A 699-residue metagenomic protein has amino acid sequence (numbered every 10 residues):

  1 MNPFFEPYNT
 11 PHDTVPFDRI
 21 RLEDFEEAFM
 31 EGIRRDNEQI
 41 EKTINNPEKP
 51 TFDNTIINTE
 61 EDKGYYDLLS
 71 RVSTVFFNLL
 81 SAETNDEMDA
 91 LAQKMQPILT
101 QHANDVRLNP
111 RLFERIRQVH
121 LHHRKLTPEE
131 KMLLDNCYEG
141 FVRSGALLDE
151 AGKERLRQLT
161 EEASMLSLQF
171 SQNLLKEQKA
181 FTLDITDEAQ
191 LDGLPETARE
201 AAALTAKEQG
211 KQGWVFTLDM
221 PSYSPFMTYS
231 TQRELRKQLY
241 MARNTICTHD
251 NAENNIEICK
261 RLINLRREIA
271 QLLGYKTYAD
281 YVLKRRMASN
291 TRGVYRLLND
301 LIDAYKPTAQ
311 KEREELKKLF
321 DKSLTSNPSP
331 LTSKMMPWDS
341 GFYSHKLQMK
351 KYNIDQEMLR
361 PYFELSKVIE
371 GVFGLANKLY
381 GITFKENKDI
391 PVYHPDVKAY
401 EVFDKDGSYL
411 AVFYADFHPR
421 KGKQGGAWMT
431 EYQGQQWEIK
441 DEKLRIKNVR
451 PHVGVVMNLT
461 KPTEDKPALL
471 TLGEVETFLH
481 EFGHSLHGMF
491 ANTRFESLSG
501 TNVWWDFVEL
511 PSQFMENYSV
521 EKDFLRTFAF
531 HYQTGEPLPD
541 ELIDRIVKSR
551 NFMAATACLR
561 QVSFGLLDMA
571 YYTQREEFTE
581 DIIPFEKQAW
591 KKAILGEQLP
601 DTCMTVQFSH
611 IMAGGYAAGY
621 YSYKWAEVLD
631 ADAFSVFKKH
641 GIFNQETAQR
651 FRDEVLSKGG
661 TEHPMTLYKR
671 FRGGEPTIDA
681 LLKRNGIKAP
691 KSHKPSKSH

Functional and structural regions predicted by a protein language model:
M1-E31, R35-D36, S81, M88-S289 (+4 more regions): His/Asp/Glu-rich acidic catalytic environments and adjacent acidic regulatory segments
M1-R21, E27, E31, G213-V215 (+10 more regions): C-terminal, non-catalytic "cap/extension" segments appended to globular domains
F5-D13, K42-N46, E139-S144, Y352-I354 (+1 more regions): Short, charged/polar, low-complexity loop and linker segments that flank or interrupt alpha-helical bundles
F17-A28, F52-T59, N251-N255, V294-L298 (+2 more regions): Membrane-entry segments of alpha-helical transmembrane domains in multi-pass membrane proteins
I33-K125, L559-Y571, R575-K591, Q598 (+2 more regions): C-terminal non-catalytic alpha-helical accessory regions
D67-V75, D135, E139, S340-Q348 (+2 more regions): Short, hydrophobic/amphipathic alpha-helical patches that form generic packing surfaces within helical domains
E129, L133-L134, Q172, K176-T217 (+8 more regions): Active-site-proximal, well-structured secondary-structure segments within enzyme catalytic domains
T460-L479: Short pre-active-site segment immediately N-terminal to the catalytic Zn-binding motif
